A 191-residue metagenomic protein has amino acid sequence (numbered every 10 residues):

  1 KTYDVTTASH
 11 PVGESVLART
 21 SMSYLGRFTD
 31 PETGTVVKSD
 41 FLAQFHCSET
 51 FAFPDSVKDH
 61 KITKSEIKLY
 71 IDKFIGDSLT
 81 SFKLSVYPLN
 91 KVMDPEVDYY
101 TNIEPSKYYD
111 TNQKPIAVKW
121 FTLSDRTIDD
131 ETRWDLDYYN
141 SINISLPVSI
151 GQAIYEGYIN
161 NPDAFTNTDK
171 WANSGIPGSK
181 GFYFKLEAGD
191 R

Functional and structural regions predicted by a protein language model:
K1-R191: Secreted, disulfide-rich extracellular signaling modules
